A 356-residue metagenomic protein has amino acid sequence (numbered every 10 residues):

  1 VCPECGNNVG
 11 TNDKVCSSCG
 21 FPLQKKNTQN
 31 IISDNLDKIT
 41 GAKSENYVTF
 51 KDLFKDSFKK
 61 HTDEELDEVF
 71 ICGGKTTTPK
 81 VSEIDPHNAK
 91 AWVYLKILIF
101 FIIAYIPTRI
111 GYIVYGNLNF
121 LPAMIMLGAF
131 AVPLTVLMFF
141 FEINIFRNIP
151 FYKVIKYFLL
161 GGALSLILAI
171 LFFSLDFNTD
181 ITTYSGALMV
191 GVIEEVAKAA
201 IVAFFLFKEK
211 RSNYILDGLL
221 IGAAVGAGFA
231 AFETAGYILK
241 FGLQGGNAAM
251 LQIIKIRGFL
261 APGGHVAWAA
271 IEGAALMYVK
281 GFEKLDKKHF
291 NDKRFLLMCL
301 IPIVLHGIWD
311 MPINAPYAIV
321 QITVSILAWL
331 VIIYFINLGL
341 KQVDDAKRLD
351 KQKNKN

Functional and structural regions predicted by a protein language model:
E4, T11, S17-N356: Hydrophobic alpha-helical segments at protein termini of multi-pass membrane proteins
